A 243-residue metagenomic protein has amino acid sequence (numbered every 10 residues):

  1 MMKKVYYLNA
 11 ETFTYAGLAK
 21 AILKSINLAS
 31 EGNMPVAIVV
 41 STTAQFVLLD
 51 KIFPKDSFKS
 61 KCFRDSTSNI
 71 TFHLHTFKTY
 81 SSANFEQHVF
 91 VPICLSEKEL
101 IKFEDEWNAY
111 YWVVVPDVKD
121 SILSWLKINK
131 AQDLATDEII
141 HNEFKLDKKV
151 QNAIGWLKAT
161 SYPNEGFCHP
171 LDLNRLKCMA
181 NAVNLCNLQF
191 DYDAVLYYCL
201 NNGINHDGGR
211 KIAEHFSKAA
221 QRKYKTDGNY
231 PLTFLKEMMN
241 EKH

Functional and structural regions predicted by a protein language model:
M1-H243: Short, flexible loop motifs at catalytic/binding sites
